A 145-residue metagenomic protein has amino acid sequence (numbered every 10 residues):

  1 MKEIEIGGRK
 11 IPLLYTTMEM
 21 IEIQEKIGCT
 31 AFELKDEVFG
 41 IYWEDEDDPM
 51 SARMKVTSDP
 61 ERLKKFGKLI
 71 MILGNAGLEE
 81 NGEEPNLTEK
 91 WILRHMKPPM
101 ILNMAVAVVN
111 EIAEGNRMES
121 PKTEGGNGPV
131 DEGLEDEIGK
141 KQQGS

Functional and structural regions predicted by a protein language model:
M1-K10, M18, E25, C29-V56 (+3 more regions): Charged interaction scaffolds used for protein-protein
K64-I72: Elongated alpha-helical scaffolds
